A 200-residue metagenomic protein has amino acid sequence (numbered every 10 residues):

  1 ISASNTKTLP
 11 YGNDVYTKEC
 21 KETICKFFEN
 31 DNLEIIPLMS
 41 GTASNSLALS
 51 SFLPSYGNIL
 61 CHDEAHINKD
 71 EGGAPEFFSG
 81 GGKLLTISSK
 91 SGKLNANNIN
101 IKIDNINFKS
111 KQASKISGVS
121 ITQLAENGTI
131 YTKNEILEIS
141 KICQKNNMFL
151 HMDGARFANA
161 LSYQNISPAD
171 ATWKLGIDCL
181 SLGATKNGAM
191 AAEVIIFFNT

Functional and structural regions predicted by a protein language model:
I1-T200: Conserved PLP-enzyme active-site core in the AAT-like
